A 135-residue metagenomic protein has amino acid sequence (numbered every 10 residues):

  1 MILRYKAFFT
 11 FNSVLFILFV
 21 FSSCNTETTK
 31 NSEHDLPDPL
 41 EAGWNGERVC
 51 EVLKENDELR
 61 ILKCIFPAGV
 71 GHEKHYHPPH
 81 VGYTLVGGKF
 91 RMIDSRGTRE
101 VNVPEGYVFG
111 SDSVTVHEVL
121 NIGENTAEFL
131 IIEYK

Functional and structural regions predicted by a protein language model:
I2-S13: Bacterial N-terminal signal peptides that target proteins for export
V20-S23: C-terminal motif of bacterial Sec signal peptides marking the signal peptidase cleavage site
N25-N31: Bacterial lipoprotein signal-peptidase II cleavage site
R60-Y76: Conserved short histidine dyad/triad with adjacent acidic residue
G69-H72, V108-L120: Histidine-centered metal-chelating micro-motifs
H77-R96: Glycine- and acidic-residue-biased ligand/ion/polar-headgroup-sensing regions
G87, S113-K135: Ligand-binding loop in jelly-roll beta-barrel domains
G97-S113: Short acidic-glycine-tyrosine-enriched beta hairpin
